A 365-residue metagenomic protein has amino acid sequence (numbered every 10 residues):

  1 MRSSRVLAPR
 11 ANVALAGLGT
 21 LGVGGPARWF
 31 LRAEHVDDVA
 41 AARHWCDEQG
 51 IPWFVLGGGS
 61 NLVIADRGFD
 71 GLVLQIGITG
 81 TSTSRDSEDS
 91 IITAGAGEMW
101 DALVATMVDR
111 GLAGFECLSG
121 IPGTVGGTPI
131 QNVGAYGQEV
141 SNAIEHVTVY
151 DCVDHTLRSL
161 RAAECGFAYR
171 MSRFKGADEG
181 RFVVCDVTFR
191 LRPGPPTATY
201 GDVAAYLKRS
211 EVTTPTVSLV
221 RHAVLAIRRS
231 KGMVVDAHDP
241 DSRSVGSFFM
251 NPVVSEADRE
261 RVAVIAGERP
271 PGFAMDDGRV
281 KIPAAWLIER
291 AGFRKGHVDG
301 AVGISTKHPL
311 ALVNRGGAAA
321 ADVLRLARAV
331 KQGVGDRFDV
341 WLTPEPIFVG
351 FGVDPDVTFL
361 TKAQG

Functional and structural regions predicted by a protein language model:
M1-V153: Anion-binding (especially nucleotide phosphate/pyrophosphate-binding) glycine-rich loop and adjoining beta-alpha core
P9-A11, G17-T20, L62, L157-A321 (+1 more regions): Phosphate/pyrophosphate- and phosphate-bearing ligand-binding catalytic cores of soluble enzymes
L112, A320-L326: Beta-rich strand-turn-strand
H155, A327: Conserved kinase catalytic-core segment
